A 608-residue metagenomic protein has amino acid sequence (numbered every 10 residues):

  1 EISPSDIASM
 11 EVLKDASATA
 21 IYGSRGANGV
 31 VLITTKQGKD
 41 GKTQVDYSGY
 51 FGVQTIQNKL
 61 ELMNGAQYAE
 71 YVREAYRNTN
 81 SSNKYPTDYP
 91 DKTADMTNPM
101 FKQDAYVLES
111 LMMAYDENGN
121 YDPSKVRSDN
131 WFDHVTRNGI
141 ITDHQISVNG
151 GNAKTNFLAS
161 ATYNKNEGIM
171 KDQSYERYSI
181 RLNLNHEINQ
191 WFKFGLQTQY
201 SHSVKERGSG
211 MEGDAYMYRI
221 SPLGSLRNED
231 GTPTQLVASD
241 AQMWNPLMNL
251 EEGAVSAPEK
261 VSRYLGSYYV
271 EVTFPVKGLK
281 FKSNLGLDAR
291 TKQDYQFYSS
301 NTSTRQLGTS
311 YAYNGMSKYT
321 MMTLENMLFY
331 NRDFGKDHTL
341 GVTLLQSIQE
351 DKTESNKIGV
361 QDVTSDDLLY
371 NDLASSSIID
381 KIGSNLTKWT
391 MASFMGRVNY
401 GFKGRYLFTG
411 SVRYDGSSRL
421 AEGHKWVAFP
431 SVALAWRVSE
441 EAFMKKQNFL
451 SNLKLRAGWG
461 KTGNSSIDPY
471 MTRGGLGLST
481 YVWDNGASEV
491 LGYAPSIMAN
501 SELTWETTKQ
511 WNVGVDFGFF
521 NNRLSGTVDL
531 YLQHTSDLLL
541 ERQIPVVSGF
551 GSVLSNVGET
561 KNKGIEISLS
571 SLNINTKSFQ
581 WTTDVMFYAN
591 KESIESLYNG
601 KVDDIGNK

Functional and structural regions predicted by a protein language model:
E1-K14: Short acidic/polar hinge/loop motifs at secondary-structure boundaries that mediate gating or recognition
I2-S5, Y22-A27, Q173-E176, G210 (+1 more regions): Short, glycine-/polar-rich solvent-exposed loops and beta-turns at beta-strand/coil boundaries
S5-I7, G26-V30, K42-D46, L265: Extracytoplasmic
M10-E11, V31-I33: Non-catalytic regulatory/gating segments with a bias toward low-complexity or hydrophobic composition
A16-I21, G38-G41, V53-I56, E167-I169 (+5 more regions): Short beta-strands and strand-coil junctions in structured, solvent-facing domains, enriched
K39-K171, G210-E212, L250-P258, V270-T273: Residues embedded in well-ordered regular secondary structure
R177, N183-F192, Q197-H202, E206 (+4 more regions): Extracellular/periplasmic, surface-exposed regions of secreted and cell-surface proteins
